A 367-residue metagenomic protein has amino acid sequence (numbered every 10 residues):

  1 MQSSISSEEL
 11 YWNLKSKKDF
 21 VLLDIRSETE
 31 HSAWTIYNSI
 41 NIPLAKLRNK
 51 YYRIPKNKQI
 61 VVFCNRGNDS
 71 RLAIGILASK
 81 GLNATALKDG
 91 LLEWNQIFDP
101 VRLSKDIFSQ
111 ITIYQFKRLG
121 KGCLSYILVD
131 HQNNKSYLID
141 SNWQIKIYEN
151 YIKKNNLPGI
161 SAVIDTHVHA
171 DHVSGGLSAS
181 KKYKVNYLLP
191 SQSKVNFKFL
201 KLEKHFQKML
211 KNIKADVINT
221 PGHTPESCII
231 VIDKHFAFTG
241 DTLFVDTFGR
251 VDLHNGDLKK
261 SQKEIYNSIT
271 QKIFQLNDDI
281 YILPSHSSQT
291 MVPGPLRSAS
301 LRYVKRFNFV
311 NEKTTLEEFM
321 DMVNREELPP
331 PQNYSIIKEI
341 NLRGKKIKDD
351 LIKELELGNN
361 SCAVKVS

Functional and structural regions predicted by a protein language model:
M1-Q2, N13, G75-K80, P100-R102 (+2 more regions): Accessory terminal helices/loops
M1-V21, S27-Q59, R66-Y126, K135 (+4 more regions): Rhodanese-like catalytic fold shared by cysteine-dependent sulfurtransferases and DSP/PTP-type phosphatases
E28-E30, N68-L72, I145-K146, V168-S174 (+5 more regions): Active-site environment of divalent metal-dependent phosphoester hydrolases
K56-V61, I145-L188: Active-site metal-binding motif and surrounding structural segment of the metallo-beta-lactamase
I60, V101-G159, F197-S287, V366-S367: Catalytic core of the metallo-beta-lactamase
S70, V163-H167, T220, T239: Ser/Thr-glycine-rich phosphate-binding loops at phosphate-binding pockets of nucleotides, nucleotide cofactors
L87, L188-S191, G240, S285: Generic beta-sheet signal
